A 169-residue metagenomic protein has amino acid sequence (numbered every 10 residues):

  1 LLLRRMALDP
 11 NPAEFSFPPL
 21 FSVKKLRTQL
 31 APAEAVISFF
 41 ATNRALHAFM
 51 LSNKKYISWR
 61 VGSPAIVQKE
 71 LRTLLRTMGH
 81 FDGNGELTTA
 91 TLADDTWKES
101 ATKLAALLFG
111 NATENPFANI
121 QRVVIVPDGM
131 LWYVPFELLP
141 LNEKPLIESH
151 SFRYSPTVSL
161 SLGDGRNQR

Functional and structural regions predicted by a protein language model:
L1-R169: Charged, well-ordered internal alpha-helical segments
